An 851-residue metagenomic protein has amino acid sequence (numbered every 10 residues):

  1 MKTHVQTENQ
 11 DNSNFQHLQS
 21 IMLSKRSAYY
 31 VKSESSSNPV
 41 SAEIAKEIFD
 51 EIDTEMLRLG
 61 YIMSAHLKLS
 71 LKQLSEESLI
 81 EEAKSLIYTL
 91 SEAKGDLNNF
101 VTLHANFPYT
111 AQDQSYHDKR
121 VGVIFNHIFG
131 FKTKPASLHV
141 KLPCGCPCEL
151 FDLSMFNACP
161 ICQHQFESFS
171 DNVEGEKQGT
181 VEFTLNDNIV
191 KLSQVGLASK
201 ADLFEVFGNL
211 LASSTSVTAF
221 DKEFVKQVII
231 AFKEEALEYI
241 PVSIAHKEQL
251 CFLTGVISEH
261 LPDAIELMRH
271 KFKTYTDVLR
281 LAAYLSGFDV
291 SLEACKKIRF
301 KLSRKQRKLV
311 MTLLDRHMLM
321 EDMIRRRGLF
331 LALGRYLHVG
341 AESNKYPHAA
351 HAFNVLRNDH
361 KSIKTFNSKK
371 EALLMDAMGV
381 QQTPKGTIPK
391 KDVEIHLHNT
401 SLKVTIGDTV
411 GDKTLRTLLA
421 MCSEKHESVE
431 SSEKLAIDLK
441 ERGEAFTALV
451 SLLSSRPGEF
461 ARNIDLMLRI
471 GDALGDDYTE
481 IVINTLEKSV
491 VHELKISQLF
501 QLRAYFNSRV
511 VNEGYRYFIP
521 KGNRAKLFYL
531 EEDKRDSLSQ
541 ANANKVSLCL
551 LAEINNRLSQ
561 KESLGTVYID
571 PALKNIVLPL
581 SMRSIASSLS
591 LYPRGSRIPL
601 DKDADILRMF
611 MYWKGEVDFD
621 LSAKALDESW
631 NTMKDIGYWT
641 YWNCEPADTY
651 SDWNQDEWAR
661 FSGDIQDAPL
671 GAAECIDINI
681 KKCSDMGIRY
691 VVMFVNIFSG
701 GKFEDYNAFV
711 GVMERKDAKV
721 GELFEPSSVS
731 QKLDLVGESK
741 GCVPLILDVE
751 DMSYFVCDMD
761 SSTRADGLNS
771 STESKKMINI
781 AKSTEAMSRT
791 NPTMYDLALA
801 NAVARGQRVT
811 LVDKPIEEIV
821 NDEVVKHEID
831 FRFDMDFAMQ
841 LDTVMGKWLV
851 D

Functional and structural regions predicted by a protein language model:
K2-D851: Intrinsic-disorder/low-complexity signal
